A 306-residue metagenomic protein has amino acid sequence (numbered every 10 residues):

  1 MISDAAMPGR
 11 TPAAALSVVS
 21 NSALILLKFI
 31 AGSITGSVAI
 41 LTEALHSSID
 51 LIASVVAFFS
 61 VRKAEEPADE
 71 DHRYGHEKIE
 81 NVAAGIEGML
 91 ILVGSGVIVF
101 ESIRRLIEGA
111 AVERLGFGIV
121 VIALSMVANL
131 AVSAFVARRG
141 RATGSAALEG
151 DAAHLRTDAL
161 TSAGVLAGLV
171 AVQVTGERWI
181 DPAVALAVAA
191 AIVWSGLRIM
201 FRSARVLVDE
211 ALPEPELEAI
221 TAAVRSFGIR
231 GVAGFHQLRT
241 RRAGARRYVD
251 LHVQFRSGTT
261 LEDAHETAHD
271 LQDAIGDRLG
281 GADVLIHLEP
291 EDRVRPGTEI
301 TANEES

Functional and structural regions predicted by a protein language model:
M1-A13, D71, I79, G196-S306: Peripheral (non-transmembrane) domains and long loops of multi-pass membrane proteins
M1-A219: Alpha-helical transmembrane cores and adjacent cytosolic helix/loop segments of polytopic membrane transporters
